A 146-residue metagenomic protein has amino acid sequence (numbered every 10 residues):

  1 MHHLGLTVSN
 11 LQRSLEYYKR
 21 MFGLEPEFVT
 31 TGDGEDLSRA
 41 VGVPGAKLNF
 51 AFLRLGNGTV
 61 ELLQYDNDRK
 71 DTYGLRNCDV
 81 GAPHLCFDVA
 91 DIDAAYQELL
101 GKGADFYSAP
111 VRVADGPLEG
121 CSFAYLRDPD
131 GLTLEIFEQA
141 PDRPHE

Functional and structural regions predicted by a protein language model:
M1, L48, V80-H84, C121: Short, solvent-exposed beta-strand edge segments and adjacent coil->beta transition regions
M1, V8-L11, V89: Short alpha-helical patches at coil-to-helix transitions and adjacent helical residues in well-structured domains
M1, Y18, L53, V60-L62 (+2 more regions): Short, structured motif recognition centered on aromatic/hydrophobic residues
L6, V29, F87-E146: Vicinal oxygen chelate
T7-N57, A94, G101, E119: Core segments of cupin and vicinal oxygen chelate
T31-V41, G45, N67-Y73, N77 (+2 more regions): A cross-kingdom feature marking solvent-exposed beta-strand/loop segments within repeated, beta-rich binding/scaffold
Y65-D68, E138-Q139: Acetyl-CoA-dependent GNAT
R69-Q97: Ampipathic, surface-exposed secondary-structure segments
